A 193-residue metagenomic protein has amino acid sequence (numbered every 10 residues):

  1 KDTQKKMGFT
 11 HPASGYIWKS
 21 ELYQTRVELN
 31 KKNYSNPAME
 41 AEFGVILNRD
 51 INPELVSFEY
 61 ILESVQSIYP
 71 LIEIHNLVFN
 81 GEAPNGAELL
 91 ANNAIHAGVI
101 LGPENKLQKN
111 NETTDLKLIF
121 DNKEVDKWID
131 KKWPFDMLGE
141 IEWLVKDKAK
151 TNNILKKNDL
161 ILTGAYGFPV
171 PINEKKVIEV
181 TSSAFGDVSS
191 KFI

Functional and structural regions predicted by a protein language model:
K1-D136, N173, V177, F185-I193: Catalytic-core "active-site belt" of small-molecule-metabolizing enzymes, emphasizing His/Asp/Glu-rich regions
E140-I172: A conserved acidic, glycine/proline-rich C-terminal tail/linker
